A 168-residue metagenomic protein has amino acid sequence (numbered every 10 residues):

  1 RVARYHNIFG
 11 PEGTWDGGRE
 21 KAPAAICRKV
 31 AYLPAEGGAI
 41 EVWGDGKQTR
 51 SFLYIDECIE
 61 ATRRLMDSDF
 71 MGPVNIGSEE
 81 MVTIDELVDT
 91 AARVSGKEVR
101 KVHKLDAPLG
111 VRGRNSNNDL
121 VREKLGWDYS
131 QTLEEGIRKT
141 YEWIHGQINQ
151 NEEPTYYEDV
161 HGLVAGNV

Functional and structural regions predicted by a protein language model:
R1-T14, A24-C27, A35-E41: Conserved beta-loop-beta element that borders a ligand/cofactor-binding pocket
W15-R19: Active-site loop immediately N-terminal to the catalytic Tyr-X3-Lys motif of short-chain dehydrogenase/reductase
I26, Y32-V168: C-terminal substrate-binding subdomain of Rossmann-fold SDR/epimerase-dehydratase oxidoreductases
